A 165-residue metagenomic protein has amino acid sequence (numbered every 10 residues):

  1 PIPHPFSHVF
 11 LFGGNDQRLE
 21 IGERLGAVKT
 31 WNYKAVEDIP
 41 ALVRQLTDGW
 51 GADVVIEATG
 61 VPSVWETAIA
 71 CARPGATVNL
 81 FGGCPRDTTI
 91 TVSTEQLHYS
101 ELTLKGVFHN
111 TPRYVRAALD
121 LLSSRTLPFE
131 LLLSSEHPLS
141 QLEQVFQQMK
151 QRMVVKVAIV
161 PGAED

Functional and structural regions predicted by a protein language model:
I2-T67: Adenosine-nucleotide cofactor-binding segment
S7-V9, T77, T103: Residues at the starts of beta-strands that form the adenosine-phosphate
G14-N15, C84, N110, A163: Residues in the short beta-alpha loop(s) of Rossmann-like NAD(P)-binding domains
E66-A70, P112-D165: C-terminal hydrophobic helical "lid"/dimerization subdomain of Rossmann-like NAD(P)H-dependent oxidoreductases
A72-P74: Helix-to-beta-strand junctions that scaffold the AdoMet/dcAdoMet cofactor pocket in Class I SAM-dependent enzymes
A76-T77, V155: Glycine-centered, small-residue-biased loops immediately flanking beta-strands in adenine/cofactor-binding cores
F81-P85, V107-H109, L133: Short strand-turn motif at the edge of the Rossmann-like AdoMet-binding core
G82-E101, A117-D120: Rossmann-fold NAD(P)-binding glycine/threonine-rich loop
